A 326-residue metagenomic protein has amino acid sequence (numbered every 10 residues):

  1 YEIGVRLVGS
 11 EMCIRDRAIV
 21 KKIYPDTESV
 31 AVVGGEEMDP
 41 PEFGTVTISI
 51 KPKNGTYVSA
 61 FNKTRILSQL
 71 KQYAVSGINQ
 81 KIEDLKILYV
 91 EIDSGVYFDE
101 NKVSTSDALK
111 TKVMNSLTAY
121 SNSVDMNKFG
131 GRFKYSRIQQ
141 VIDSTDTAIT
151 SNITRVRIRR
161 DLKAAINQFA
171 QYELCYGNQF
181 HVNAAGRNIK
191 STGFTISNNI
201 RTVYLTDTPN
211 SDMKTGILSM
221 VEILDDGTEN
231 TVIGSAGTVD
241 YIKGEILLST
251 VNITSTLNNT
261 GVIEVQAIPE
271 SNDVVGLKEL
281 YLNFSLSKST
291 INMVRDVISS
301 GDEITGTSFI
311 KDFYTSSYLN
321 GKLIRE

Functional and structural regions predicted by a protein language model:
Y1-G9, I14: Single conserved hydrophobic/aromatic residue that forms the stacking wall/gate of nucleotide- or nucleobase-binding
E11, R15-E28, T64-Y73, S219: Short amphipathic alpha-helix segments
P25-P40, T45-K51, Q80-D84, S151-I158: C-terminal boundary motif of the adenylate-forming
T27, D107-N198, L205, I324-R325: An aromatic-glycine-centered, glycine-rich loop/turn in mixed alpha/beta architecture
G35-N54, L88-V96, K163-A165, E245: Short glycine/threonine-rich beta-strand-turn micro-motifs
K51, M213-T215, D226-E326: Surface-exposed interaction regions enriched in Ser/Thr/Asp/Glu that occur as long low-complexity tracts or repetitive
G55-N62, N101-L109, S255-T256: Short, conserved charged micro-motifs
Q72-R132, E279-E326: Acidic, glycine-rich low-complexity/disordered segments
